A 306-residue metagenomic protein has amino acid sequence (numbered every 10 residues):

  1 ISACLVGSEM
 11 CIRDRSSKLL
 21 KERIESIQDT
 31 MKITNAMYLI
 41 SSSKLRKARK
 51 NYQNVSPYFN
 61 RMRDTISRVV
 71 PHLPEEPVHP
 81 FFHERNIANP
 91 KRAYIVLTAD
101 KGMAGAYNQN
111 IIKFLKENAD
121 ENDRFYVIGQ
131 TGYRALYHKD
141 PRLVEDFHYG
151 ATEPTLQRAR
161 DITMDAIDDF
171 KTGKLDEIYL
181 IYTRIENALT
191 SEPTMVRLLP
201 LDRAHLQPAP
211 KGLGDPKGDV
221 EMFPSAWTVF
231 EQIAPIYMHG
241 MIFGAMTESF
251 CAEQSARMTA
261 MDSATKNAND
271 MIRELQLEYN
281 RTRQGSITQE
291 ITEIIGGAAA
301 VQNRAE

Functional and structural regions predicted by a protein language model:
I1-I12: Single conserved hydrophobic/aromatic residue that forms the stacking wall/gate of nucleotide- or nucleobase-binding
R13-E306: C-terminal beta-strand-loop-alpha-helix "lid" module of Rossmann-like NAD(P)-dependent dehydrogenases
